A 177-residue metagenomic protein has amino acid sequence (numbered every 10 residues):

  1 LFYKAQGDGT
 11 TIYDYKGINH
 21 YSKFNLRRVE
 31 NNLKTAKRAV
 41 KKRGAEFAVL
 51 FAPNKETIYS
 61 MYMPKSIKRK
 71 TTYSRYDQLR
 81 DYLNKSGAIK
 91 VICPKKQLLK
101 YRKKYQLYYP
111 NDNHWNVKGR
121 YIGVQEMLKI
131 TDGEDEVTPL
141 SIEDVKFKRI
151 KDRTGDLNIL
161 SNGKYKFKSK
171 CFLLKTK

Functional and structural regions predicted by a protein language model:
L1-K177: Extracellular glycan-modifying ectodomains
